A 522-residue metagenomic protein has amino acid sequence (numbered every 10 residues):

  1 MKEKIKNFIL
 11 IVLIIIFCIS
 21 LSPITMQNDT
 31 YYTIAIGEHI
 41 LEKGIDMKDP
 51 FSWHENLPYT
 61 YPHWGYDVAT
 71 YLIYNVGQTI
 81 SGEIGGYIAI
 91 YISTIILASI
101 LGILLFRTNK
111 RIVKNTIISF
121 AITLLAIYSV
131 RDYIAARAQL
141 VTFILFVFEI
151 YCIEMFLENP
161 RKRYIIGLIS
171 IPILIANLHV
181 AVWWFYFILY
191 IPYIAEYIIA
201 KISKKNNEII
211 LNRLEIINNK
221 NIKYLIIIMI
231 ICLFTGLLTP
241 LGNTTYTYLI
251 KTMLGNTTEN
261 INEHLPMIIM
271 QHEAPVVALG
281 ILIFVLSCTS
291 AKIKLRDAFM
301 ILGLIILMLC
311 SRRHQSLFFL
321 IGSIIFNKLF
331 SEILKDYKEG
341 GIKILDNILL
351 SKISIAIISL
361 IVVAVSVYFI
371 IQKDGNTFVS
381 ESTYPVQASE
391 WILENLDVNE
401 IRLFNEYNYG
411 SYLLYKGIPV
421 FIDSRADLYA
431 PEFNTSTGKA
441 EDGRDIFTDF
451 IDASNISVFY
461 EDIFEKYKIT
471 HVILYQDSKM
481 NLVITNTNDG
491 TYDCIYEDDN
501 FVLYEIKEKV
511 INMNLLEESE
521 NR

Functional and structural regions predicted by a protein language model:
S20-L97: Active-site lumenal/periplasmic loops and adjacent helix-entry segments of GT-C-fold, multi-pass membrane
S22-Y32, L41-D46, H54-E55, V180-A291 (+1 more regions): Transmembrane catalytic cores of multi-pass membrane glycosyltransferases and polysaccharide-assembly enzymes
L104, S129, V141-N159, Y190-I198: Specific aromatic-rich, kink-prone transmembrane helix
L105-Y128: Transmembrane-helix signature of polytopic, membrane-embedded enzymes that assemble or transfer cell-envelope glycans
A126-V130, Y164-A181, I231-T235, L302-M308: Membrane-interface alpha helices of multi-pass inner-membrane proteins
E149-I165, I283-K292: Membrane-interface transmembrane helices that cradle and orient dolichyl/undecaprenyl
M155-I173, K223-I227, L295-L302: Short hydrophobic alpha-helices at membrane interfaces in multi-pass membrane enzymes
I371-R522: Extracytoplasmic
